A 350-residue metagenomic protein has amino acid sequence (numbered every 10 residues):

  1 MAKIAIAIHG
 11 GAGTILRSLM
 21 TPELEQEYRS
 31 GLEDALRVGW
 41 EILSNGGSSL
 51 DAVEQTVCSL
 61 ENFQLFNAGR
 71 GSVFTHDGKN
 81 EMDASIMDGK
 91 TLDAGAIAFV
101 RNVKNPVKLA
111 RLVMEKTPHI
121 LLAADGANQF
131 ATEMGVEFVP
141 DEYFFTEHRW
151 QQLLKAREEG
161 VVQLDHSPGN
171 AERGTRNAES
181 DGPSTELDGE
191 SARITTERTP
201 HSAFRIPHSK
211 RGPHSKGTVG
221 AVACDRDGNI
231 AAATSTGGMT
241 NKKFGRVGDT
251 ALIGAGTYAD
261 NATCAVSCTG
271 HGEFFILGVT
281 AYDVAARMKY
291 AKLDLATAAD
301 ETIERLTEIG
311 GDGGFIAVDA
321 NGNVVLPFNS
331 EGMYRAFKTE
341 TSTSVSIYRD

Functional and structural regions predicted by a protein language model:
M1-N170, D181, T185-E190, I194-T196 (+1 more regions): Alpha/propeptide regions of enzymes that mature by internal proteolysis
R173-R176, P200, F204-P207: Compositionally biased, intrinsically disordered low-complexity segments enriched in Pro/Arg/Gln/His
